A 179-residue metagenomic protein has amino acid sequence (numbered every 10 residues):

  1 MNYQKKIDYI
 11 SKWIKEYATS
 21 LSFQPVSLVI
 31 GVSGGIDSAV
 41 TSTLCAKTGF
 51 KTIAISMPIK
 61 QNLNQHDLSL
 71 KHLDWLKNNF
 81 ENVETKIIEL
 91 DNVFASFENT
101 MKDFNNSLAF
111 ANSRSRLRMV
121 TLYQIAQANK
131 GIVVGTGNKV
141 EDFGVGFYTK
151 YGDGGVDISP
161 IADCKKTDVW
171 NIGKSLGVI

Functional and structural regions predicted by a protein language model:
M1-Y148, G173: ATP-dependent adenylation/nucleotidyltransferase module used to activate substrates
E141-I179: Mid-to-C-terminal catalytic subdomains of enzymes that bind/position adenosyl phosphate moieties or nucleic-acid
